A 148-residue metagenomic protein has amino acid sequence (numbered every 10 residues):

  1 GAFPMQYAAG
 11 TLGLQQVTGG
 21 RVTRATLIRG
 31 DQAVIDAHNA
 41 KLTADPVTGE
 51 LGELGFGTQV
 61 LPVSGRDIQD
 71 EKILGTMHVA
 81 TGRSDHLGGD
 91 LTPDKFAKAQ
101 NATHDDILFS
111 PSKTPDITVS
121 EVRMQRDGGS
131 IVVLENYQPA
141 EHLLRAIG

Functional and structural regions predicted by a protein language model:
G1-G148: Metal/cofactor-centered catalytic core regions of large enzymes
